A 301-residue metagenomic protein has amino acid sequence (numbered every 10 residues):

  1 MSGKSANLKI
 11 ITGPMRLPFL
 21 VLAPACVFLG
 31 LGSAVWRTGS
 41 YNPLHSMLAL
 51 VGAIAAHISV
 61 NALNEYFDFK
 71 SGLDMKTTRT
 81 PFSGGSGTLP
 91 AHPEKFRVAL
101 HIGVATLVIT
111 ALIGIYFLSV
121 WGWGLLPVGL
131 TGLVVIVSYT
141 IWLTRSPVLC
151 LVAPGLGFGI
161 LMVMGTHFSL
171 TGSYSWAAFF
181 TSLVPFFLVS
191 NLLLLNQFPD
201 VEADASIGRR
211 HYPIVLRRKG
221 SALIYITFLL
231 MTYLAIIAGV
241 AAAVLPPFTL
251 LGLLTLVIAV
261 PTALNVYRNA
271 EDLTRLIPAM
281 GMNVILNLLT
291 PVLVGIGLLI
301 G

Functional and structural regions predicted by a protein language model:
M1-L48, G52, T144-L151: Topogenic membrane-insertion module of multi-pass membrane proteins
V21-G30, V152-H167, P185, I214-R218 (+1 more regions): Small-residue-rich segments of transmembrane alpha-helices in multi-pass membrane proteins, especially helix faces
L29, T38-L63, P127, L133 (+2 more regions): Membrane-embedded alpha-helical segments that form the functional core of polytopic membrane enzymes, especially those
A55-T80, N191-P213: Acidic (Asp/Glu-rich) catalytic motifs at the cytosolic membrane interface
T78-S119, P213-L245, I285-T290: Multi-pass membrane catalytic core of lipid/isoprenoid biosynthesis enzymes
G85-S173: Intramembrane alpha-helical segments
P154-V201, I207, K219-L223: Functional transmembrane core segments of multi-pass inner-membrane proteins
V244-G301: Extended hydrophobic alpha-helices typical of membrane-associated regions
